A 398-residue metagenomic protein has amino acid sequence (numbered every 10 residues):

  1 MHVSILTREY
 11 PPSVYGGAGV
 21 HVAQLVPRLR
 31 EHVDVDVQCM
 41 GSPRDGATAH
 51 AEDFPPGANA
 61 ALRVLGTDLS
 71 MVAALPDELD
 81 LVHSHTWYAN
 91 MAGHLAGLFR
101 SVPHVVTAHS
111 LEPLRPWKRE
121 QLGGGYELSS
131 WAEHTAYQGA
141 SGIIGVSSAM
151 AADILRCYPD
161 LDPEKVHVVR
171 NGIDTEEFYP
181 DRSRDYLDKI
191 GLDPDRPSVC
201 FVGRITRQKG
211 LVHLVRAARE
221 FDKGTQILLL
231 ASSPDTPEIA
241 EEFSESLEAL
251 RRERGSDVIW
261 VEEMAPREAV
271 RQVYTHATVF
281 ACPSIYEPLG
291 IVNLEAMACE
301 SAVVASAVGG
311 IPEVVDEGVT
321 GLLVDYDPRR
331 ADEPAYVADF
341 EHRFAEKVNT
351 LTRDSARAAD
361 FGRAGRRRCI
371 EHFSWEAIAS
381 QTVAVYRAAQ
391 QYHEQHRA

Functional and structural regions predicted by a protein language model:
M1-R44, R219, E394-A398: N-terminal subdomain of nucleotide-sugar transferases
S84-A89, A108: Short His-centered aromatic/hydrophobic patch
V102-P103, L114-T135, A152: Nucleotide-sugar donor phosphate/pyrophosphate-binding loop at the beta->alpha transition of glycosyltransferases
A149, G172: Carbohydrate-associated surface elements
A240-M264, E268: Nucleotide-activated donor-binding/catalytic signature segment of Leloir-type glycosyltransferases, i.e., the conserved
Q272-A277: Short alpha-helical donor nucleotide-sugar binding micro-motif in glycosyltransferases
I285: Aromatic "clamp/platform" in nucleotide-sugar-dependent glycosyltransferases that forms part of the donor/acceptor
A302-A305, V315, L322: Short hydrophobic beta-strand element within catalytic cores of glycosyltransferases and related nucleotide-activated
